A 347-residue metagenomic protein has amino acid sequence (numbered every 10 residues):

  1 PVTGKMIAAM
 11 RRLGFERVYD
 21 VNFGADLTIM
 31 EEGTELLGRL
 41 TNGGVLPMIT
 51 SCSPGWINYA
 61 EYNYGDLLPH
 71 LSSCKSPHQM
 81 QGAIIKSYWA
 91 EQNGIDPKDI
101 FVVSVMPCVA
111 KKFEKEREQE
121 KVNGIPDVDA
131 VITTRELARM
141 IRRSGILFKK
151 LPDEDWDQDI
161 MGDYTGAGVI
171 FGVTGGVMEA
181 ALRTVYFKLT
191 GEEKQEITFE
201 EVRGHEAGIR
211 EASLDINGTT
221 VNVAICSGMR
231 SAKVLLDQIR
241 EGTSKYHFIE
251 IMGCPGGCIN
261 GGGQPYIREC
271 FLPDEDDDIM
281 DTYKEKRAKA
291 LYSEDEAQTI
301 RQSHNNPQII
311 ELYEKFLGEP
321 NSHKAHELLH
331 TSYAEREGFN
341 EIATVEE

Functional and structural regions predicted by a protein language model:
P1-E347: Iron-sulfur-associated redox domains of electron-transfer enzymes in respiratory and anaerobic energy metabolism
